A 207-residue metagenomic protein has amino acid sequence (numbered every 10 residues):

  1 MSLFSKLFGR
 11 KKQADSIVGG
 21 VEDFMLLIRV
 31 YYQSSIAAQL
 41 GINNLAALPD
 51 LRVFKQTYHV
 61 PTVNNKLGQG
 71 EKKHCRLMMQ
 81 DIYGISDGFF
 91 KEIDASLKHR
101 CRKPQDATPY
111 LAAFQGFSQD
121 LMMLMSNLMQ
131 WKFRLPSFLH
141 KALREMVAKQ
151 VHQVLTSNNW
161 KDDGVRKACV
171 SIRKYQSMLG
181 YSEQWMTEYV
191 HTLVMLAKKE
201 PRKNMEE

Functional and structural regions predicted by a protein language model:
S2-E207: Small-residue-enriched hydrophobic alpha-helices in membranes
